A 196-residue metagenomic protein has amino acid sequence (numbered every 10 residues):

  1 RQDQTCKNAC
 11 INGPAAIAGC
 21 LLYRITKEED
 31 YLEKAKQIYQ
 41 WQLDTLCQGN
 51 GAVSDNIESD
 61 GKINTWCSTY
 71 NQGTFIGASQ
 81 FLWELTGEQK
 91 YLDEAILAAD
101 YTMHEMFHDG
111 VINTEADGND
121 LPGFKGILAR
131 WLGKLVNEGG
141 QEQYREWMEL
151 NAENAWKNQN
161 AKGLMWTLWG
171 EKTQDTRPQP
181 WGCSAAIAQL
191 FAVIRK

Functional and structural regions predicted by a protein language model:
R1, S54-K62, E105-T114: Acidic/His metal-coordination segments adjacent to aromatic residues that form catalytic metal sites in metalloenzymes
R1-L22, E33: Extended ligand-binding groove/face enriched in aromatic
K7, K90, A95-K196: CBM-like carbohydrate-recognition segments
G19-L22, S79-L82, L132, L190: The core hydrophobic/aromatic register in alpha-helical repeat solenoids, strongest for pentatricopeptide repeats
L22-E33, L82-Q89: Inter-helical turn/loop segments and adjacent helix faces that build the functional surface of alpha-helical bundle
R24, Q40-D44, E84, D100-H104 (+1 more regions): Amphipathic alpha-helical segments of tetratricopeptide repeats
E29, Y39-N71: Ligand/cofactor pocket segment of small-molecule handling proteins
